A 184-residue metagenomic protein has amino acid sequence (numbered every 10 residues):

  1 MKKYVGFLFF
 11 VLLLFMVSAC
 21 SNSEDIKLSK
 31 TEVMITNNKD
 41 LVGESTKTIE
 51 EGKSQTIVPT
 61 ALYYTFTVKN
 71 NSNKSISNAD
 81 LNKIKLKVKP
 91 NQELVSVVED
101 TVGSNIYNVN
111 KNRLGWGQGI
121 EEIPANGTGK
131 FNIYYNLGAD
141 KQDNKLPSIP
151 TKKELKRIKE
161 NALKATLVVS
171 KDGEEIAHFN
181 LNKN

Functional and structural regions predicted by a protein language model:
M1-Y4: Positively charged n-region of N-terminal signal peptides that target proteins for export
F15-A19: C-terminal motif of bacterial Sec signal peptides marking the signal peptidase cleavage site
S21-S23: Bacterial signal peptide processing site
L28-T36, G129, Y134-N184: Surface-exposed edge beta-strand/loop patches
G52-S54, Q118-I123, E154-L155: Beta-strand-rich interaction surfaces with strong enrichment in secreted/lumenal proteins
T60-Y64: Structural beta-strand segments of beta-rich domains
F66-S75: Asparagine-centered strand-capping/turn motif at beta-strand->loop junctions
S77-G129, N136-G138: The feature marks short-to-medium sequence segments in extracytoplasmic or secretory-pathway proteins
